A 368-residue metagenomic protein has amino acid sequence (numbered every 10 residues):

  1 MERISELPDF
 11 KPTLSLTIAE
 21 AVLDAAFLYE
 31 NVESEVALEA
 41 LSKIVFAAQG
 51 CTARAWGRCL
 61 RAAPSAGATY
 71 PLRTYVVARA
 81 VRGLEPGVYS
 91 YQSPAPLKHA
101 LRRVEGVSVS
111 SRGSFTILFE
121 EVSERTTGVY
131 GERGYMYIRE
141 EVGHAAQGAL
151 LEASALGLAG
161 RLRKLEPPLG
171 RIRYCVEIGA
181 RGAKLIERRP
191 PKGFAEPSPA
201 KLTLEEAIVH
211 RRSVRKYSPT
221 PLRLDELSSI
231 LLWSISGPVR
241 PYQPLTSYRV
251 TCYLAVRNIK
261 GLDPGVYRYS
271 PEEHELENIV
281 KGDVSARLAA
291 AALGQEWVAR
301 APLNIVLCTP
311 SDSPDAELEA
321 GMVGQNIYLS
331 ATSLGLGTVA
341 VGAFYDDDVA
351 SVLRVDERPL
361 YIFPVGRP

Functional and structural regions predicted by a protein language model:
M1-G113, A159-G160, P168-G170, G182-A301: N-terminal amphipathic, basic helical "cap/leader" segment at the start of enzyme domains
I44, T74, F115-P167, I230 (+3 more regions): Small-aliphatic-rich amphipathic alpha-helix that forms the alpha element of a beta-alpha
P168-R189, L353-P368: A glycine-rich helix N-cap at a beta->alpha junction
